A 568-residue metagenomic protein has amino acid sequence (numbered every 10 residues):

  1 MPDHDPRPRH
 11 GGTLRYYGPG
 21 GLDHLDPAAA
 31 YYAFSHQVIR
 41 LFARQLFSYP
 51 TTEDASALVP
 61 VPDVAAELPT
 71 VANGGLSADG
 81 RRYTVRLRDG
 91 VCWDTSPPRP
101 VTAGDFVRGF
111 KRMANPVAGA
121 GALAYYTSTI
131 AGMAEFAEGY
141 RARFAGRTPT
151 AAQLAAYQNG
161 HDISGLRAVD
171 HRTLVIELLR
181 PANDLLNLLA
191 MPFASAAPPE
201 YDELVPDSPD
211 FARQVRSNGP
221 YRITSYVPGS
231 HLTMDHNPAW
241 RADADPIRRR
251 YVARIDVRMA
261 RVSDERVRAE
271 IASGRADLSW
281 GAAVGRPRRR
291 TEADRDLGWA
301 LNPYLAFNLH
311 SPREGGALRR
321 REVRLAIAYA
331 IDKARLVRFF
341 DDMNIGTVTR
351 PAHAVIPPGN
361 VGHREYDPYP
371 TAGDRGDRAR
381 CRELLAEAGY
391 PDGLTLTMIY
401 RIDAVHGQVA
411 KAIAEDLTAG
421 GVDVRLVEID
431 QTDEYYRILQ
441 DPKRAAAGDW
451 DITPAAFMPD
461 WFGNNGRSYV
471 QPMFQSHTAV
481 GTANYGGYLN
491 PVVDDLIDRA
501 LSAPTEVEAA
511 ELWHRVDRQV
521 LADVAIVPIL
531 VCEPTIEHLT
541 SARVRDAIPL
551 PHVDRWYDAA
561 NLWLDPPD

Functional and structural regions predicted by a protein language model:
M1-P2, R7, A152, L325 (+8 more regions): Extracytoplasmic/peripheral linker and loop segments enriched in polar/acidic and small residues with frequent Thr/Pro
P2, Y17-L76, R216: N-terminal lobe/hinge region of extracytoplasmic solute-binding protein
P50-A55, A137, R141-T173, E177-D256 (+4 more regions): Gly/Pro-rich hinge or "lid" segments in bacterial periplasmic/extracellular proteins
Y221, E314, T347-A386, I402-Q408: Structural transition elements
T224-D235, A244, D256-E314, R338-F339: Extracellular/periplasmic solute-recognition and catalytic clefts
P228-S230, I247, V262, R382-P459 (+3 more regions): Ligand/substrate-recognition segments at binding pockets and active sites
G315-N360, Q408-V409, V520-P528: Periplasmic-binding protein-like
I536-D568: Long beta-strand-rich cores associated with HINT superfamily self-processing modules
